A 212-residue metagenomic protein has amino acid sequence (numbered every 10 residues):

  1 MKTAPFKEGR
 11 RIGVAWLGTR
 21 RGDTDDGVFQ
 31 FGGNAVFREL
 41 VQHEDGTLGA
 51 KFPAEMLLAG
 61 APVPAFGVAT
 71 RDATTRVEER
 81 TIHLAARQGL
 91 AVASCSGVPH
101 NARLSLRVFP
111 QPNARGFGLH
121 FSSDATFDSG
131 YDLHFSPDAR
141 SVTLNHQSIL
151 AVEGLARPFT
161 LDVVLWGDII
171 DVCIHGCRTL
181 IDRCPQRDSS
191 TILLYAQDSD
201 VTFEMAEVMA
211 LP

Functional and structural regions predicted by a protein language model:
M1-K2: Beta-propeller and closely related beta-sheet repeat lectin domains
P5-P212: Beta-rich accessory regions
